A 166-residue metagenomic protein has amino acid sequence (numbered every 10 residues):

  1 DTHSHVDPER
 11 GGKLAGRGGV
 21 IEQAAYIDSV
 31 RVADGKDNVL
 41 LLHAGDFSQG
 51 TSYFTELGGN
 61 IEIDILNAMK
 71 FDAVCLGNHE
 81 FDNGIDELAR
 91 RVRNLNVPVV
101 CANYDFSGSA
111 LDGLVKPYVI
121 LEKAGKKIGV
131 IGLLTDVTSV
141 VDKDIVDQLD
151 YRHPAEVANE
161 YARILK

Functional and structural regions predicted by a protein language model:
T2-K166: Acidic, metal/ion-coordinating pockets
